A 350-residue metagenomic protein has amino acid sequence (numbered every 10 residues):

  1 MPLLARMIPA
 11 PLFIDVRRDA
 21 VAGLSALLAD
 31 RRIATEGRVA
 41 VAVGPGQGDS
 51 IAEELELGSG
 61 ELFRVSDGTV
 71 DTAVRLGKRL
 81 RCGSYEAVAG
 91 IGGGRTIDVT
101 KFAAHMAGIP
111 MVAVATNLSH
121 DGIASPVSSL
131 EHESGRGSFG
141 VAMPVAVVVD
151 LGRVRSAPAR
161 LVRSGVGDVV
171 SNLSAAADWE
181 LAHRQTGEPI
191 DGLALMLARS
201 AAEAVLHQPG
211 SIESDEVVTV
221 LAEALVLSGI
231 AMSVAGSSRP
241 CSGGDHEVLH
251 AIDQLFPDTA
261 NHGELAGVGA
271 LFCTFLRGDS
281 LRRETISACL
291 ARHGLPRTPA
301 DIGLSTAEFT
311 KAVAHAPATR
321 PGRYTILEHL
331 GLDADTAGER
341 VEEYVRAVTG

Functional and structural regions predicted by a protein language model:
M1-A87: ATP/NTP phosphate-donor binding region
M1-M7, V169, D279-G350: C-terminal charged capping/lid subdomain of soluble metabolic enzymes
R6-M7, I33-A34, L80-G83, A104 (+7 more regions): Solvent-exposed alpha-helices and their adjacent loops that cap or buttress functional pockets in soluble metabolic
L24, G48-I51, R95-K101, H120-I123 (+2 more regions): Short glycine/serine/threonine-rich phosphate/pyrophosphate-binding segments that cradle anionic phosphate groups
A26, M106-A201: A glycine/threonine-rich phosphate-anchoring loop and its flanking beta-alpha core in nucleotide/phosphate-binding
A26, T72-S84, L118, V234 (+4 more regions): Non-transmembrane, aqueous-exposed alpha-helical and coiled segments at domain scale
C82-A103, A107-T116: A short, small-residue-rich loop immediately preceding and capping a beta-strand
L193-H293, A300, L304: Active-site segments that bind and position negatively charged phosphate/pyrophosphate groups
